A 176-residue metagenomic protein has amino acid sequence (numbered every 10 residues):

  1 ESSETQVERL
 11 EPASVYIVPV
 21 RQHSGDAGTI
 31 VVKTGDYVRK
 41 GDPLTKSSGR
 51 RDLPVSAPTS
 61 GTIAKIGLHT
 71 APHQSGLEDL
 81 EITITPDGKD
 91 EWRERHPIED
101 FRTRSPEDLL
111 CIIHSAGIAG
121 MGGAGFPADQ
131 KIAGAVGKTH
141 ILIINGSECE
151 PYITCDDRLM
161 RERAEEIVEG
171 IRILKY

Functional and structural regions predicted by a protein language model:
E1-V31, T83: N-terminal, Lys/Arg-enriched amphipathic/low-complexity engagement segments that precede the first folded domain
S2-V7, G41, L68-A71, Q130: Intrinsically disordered, low-complexity boundary segments flanking structured domains
V15, G25, V31, R51 (+2 more regions): Generic hydrophobic-segment detector
V15, G35-V38, I141-E148: Active-site-adjacent bridging/hinge elements
G28-Y37, G41: Short histidine-centered loop motifs in beta-beta connectors
V38-L44, I63-A64: Generic structural signal for buried aliphatic residues
S48: Cationic-aromatic interfacial patches
D52-Y176: Iron-sulfur-associated redox domains of electron-transfer enzymes in respiratory and anaerobic energy metabolism
